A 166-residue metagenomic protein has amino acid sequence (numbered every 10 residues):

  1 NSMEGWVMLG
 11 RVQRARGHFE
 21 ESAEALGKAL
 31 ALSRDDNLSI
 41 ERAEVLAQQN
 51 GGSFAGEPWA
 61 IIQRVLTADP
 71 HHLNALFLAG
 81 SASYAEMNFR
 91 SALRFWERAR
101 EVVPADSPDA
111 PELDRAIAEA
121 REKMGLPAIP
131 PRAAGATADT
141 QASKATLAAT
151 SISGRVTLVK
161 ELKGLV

Functional and structural regions predicted by a protein language model:
S2, D35-D36, H72, D106: Residue-level recognition of tetratricopeptide repeat
G5, L38-I40, A75, D109 (+1 more regions): TPR alpha-solenoid repeat register
M8-D69: Alpha-helical adaptor scaffolds
R11, E44, S81-Y84, E119: Residue-level recognition of tetratricopeptide repeat
L30-A31, Y84-P108, R115-E122: TPR/TPR-like (Sel1-like) alpha-helical repeat modules
Q48-G56, I117-T137: Alpha-helical linker/edge segments of TPR/alpha-solenoid repeat scaffolds and analogous pre-/post-domain helices
A133-S151: Beta-strand-rich domain onsets/edges
I152-L158: A short, amphipathic beta-strand motif
